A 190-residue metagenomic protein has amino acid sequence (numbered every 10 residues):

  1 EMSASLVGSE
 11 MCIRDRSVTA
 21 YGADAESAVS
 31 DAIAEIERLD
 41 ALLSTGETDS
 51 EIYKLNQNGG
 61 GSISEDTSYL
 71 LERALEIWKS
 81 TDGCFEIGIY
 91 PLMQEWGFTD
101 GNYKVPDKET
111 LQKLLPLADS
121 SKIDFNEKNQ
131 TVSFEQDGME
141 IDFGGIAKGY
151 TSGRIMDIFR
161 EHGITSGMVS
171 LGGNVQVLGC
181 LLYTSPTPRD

Functional and structural regions predicted by a protein language model:
E1-C12, P186-D190: Short, small-residue-biased leader/transition segments that mark boundaries at the very start of proteins
S9-T45: N-terminal cap/recognition module
A23-E26, S30, L42-L182: Internal glycine-rich flexible loops
